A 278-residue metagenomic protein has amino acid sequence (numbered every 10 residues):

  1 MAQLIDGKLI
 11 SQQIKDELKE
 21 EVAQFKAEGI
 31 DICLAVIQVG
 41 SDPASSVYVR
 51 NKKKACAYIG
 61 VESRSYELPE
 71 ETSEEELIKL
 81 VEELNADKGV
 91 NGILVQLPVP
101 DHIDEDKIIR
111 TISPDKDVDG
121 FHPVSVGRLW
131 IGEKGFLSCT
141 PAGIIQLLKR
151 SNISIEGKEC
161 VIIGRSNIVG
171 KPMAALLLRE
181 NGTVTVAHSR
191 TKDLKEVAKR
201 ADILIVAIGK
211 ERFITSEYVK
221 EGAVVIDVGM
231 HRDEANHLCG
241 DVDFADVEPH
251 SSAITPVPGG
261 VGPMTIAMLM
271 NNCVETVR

Functional and structural regions predicted by a protein language model:
M1-I30: Positively charged, low-complexity intrinsically disordered leader regions
S41-K53, G135-V224, H237-E248: Glycine-rich phosphate/diphosphate-binding loop of Rossmann-like nucleotide-binding domains
C56-E70, V184-V186: Short beta-strand elements in bilobed, periplasmic/extracellular small-molecule ligand-binding domains
E76-D87: Short, well-structured alpha-helical segments in soluble
L94-I155: Anion-binding alpha/beta catalytic cores of soluble intermediary-metabolism enzymes, centered on
P98, A207-K210, G229-M230: Short glycine-/small-residue-rich Rossmann-like dinucleotide-binding loops
D101-H102, R212-I214, D233-E234: Short glycine-rich, flexible loops that bind phosphorylated cofactors or substrates
D106-H122, V126, G229-R278: Rossmann-fold NAD(P)-binding glycine/threonine-rich loop
